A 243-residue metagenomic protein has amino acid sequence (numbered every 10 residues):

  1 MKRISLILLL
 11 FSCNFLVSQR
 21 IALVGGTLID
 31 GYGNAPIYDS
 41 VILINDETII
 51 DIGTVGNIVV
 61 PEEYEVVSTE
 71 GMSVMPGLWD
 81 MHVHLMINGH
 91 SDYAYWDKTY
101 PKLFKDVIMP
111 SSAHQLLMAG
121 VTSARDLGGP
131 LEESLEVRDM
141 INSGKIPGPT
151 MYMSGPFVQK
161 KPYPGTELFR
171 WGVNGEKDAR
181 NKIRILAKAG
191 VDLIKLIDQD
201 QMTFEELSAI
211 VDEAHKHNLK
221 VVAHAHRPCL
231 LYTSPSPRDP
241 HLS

Functional and structural regions predicted by a protein language model:
M1-Q19: Bacterial Sec-dependent N-terminal signal peptides
G26, I42, E47, G71 (+5 more regions): Divalent metal-coordination and catalytic microenvironments
L28, Y32-M75: Histidine-rich, glycine-flanked metal-binding segment
S73-M140, P164, E205, H226 (+1 more regions): Metal-associated gating/positioning segment near the N- to mid-region
M109-E132, P149-P156, K188-Q199, K220 (+1 more regions): Divalent metal-dependent hydrolysis catalytic cores, especially in the metallo-beta-lactamase
P147-P149, L207-A223: Alpha-helix-loop-beta-strand connector modules within alpha/beta enzyme cores
P162-D212: Active-site gating/metal-coordination segments in enzymes
Y232-S243: Single conserved hydrophobic/aromatic residue that forms the stacking wall/gate of nucleotide- or nucleobase-binding
